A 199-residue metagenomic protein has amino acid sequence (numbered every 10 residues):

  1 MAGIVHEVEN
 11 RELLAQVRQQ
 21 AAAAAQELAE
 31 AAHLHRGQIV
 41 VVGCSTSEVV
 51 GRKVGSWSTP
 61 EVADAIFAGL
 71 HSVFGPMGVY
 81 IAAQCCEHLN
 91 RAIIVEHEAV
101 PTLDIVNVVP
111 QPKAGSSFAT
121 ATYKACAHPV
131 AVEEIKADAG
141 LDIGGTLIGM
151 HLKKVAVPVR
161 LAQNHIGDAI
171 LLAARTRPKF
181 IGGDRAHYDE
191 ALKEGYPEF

Functional and structural regions predicted by a protein language model:
M1-V40, V62-V73: N-terminal glycine-/serine-/threonine-rich phosphate-binding loop
Q26, E30-H33, H71-G75, V79 (+2 more regions): Generic secondary-structure signature for well-ordered alpha-helical cores
A32-L34, A114-G115, R160-H165: Solvent-exposed alpha-helices and their adjacent loops that cap or buttress functional pockets in soluble metabolic
V42-S47, Q84: Glycine-rich beta-strand-to-loop/alpha-helix junction loops that act as flexible
V49-G51: Short, solvent-exposed loop/turn segments at secondary-structure junctions
V54-P60: Short glycine-enriched, charge-decorated loop/helix-capping segments at active-site entrances that position
M77-A139, G144: Ligand-binding beta-strand-loop-alpha-helix segment within the catalytic cores of soluble metabolic enzymes
T120, K124, V130-F199: Glycine-rich, aromatic-bearing surface loops/beta-hairpins
